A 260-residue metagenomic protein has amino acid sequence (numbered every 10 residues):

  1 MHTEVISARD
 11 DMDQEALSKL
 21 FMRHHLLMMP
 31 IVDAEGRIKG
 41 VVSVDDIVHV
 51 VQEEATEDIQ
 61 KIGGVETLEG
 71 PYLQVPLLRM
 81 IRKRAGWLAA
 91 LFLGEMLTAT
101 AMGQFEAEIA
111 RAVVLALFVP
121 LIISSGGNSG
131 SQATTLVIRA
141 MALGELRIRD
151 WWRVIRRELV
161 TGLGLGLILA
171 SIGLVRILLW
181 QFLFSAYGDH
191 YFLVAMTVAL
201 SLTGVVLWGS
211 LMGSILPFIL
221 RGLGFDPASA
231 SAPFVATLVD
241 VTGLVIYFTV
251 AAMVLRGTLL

Functional and structural regions predicted by a protein language model:
M1-V119: Cytosolic regulatory modules rich in charged/polar residues
D58, I123-M141, T237-G243: Short helical (or helix-break) motifs at transmembrane helix termini and adjacent helical loops in multi-pass membrane
I81-R84, L88, E158-G166, D226 (+1 more regions): Loop-to-transmembrane-helix entry motif
W87-E95, F118, I122, G126 (+11 more regions): Alpha-helical transmembrane segments in multi-pass membrane proteins
Q104-V119, S185-T197, P227-A228, L260: Membrane-water interface of transmembrane alpha-helices in multipass transporters/channels
L117, S131-A142, P217-R221, A232-P233 (+2 more regions): Re-entrant/interfacial helical elements at transmembrane boundaries that shape and gate the permeation pathway
L146-V160: Membrane-interface alpha-helices at helix entry/exit sites of multi-pass transporters
F248-L260: Juxtamembrane boundary at the C-terminal end of a transmembrane helix
